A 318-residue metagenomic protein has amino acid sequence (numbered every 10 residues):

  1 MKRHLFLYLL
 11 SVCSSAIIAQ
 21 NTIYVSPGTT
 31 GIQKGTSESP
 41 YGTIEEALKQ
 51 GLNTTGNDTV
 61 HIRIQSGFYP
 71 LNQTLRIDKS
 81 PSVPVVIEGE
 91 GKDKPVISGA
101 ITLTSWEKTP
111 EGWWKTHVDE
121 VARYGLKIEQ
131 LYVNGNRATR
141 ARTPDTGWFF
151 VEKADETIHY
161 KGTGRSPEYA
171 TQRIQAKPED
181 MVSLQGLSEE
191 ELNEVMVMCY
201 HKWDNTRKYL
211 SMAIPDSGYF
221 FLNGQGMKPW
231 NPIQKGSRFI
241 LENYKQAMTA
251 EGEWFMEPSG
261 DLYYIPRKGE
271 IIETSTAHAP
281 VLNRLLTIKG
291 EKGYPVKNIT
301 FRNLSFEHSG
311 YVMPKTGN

Functional and structural regions predicted by a protein language model:
M1-T22: Bacterial Sec-dependent N-terminal signal peptides
Y24-N318: Extracellular polysaccharide-degrading/modifying enzymes targeting complex plant/algal/animal polysaccharides
